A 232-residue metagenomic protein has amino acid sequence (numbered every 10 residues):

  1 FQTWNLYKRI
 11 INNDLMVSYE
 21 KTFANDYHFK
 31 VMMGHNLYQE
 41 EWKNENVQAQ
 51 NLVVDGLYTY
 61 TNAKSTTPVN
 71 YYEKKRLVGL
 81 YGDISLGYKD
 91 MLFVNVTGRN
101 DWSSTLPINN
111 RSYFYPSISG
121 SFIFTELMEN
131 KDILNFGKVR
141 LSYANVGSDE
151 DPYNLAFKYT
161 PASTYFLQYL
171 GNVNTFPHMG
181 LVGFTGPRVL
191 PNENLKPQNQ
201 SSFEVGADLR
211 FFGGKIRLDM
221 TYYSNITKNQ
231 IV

Functional and structural regions predicted by a protein language model:
F1-V232: Extracellular/periplasmic, surface-exposed regions of secreted and cell-surface proteins
